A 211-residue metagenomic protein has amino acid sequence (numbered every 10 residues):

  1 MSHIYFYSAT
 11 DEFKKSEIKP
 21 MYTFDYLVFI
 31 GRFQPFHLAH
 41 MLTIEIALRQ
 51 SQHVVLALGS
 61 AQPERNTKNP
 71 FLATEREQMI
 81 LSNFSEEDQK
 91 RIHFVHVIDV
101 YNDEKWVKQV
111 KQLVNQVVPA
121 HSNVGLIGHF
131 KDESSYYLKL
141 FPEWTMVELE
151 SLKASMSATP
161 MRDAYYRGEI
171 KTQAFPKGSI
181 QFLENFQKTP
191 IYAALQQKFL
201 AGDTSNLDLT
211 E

Functional and structural regions predicted by a protein language model:
S2-E211: Nucleotidyltransferase catalytic core that binds NTPs
